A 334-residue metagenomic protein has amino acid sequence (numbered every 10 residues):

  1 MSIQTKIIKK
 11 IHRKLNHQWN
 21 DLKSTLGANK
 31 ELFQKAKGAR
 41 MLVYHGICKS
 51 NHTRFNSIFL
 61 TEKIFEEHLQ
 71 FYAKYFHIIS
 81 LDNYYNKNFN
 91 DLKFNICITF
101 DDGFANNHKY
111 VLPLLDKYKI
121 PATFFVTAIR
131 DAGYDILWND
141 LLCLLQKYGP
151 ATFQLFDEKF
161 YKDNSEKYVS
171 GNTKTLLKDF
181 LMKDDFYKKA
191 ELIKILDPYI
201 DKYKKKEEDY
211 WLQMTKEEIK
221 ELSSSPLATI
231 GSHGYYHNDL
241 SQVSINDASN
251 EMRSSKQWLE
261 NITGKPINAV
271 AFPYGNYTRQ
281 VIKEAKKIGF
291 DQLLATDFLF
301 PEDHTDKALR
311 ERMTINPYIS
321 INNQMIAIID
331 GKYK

Functional and structural regions predicted by a protein language model:
S2-T99, N106, L141, S224-S225 (+1 more regions): C-terminal active-site subregion of NodB/CE4 polysaccharide deacetylases
C48, I58, Y118-T278, K307-R310: Metal-dependent polysaccharide deacetylase catalytic core of the NodB/CE4 family, i.e., the active-site-bearing domain
Y84, V111, K206-E207: Generic hydrophobic alpha-helical segments
T99-F100, G231: Generic enzyme active-site microenvironment
G103-K109, L114: Short acidic, Gly/Ser-rich segments with clustered Asp/Glu that frequently serve as metal-coordination loops in enzyme
P113, K220, I282-K283: Alpha-helical segments flanking ligand/cofactor-binding loops in enzyme cores
L114-K117, K287-I288: Glycine-rich, phosphate-binding/catalytic loops in enzymes
